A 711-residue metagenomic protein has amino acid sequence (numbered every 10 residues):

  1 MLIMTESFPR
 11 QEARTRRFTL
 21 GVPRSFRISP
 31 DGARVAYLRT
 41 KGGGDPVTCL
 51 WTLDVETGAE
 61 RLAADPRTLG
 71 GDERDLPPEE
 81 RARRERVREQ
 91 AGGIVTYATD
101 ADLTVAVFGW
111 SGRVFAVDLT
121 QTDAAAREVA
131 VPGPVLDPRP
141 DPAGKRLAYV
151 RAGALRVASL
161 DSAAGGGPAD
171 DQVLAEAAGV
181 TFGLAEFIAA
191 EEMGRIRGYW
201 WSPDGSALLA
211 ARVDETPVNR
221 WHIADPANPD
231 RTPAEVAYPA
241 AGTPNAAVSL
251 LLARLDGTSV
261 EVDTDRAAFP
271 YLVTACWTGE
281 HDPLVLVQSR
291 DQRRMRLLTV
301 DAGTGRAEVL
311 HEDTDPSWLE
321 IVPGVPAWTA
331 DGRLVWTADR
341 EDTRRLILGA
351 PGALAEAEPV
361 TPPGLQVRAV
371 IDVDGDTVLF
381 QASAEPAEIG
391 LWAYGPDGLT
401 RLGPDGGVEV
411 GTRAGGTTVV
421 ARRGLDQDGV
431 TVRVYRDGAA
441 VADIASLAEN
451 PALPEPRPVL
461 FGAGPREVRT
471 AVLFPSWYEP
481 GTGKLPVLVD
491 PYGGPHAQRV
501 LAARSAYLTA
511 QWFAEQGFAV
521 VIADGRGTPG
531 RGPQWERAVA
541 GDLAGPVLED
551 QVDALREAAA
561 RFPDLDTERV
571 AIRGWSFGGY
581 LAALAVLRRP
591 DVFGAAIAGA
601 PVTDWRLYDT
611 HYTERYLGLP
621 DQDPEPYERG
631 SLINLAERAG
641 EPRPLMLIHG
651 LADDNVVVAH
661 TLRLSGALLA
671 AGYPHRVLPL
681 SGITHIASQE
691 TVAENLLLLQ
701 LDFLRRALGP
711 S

Functional and structural regions predicted by a protein language model:
M1-L399, G407: Beta-propeller folds
E12-A13, R34, R83-R84, Y97 (+40 more regions): Generic ordered-secondary-structure signal
S25, V47, V95-Y97, V107 (+12 more regions): Non-catalytic accessory segments flanking enzyme active sites
T412-S711: Serine-hydrolase catalytic core recognition
